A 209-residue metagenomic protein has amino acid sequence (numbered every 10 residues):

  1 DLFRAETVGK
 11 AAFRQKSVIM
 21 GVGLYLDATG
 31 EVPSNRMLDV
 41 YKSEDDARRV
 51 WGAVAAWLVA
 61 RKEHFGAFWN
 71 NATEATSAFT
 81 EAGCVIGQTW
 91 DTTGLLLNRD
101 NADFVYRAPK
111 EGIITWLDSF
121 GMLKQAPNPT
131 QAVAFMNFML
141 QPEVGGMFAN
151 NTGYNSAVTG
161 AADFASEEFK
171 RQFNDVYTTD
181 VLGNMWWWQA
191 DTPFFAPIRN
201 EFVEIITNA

Functional and structural regions predicted by a protein language model:
D1-A78: Extracytoplasmic ligand-binding site segments that recognize negatively charged/polar headgroups
G9, S17-G21, T92-L95, G112-I114 (+1 more regions): Solvent-exposed loop/turn segments at secondary-structure junctions within structured extracellular/periplasmic domains
W57-R61, D100-K124: Periplasmic-binding protein-like
A75-A78, G94, A132, G145: Short, hydrophobic alpha-helical packing/hinge segments within bilobed ligand-binding/sensory domains
A78-A82, M122: Hydrophobic residues within well-ordered alpha-helices
V85-D103: A ligand-binding cleft/hinge motif common to bilobed small-molecule-binding domains
I114, L123-G183: Mature extracytoplasmic/periplasmic domains
T179-A209: Conserved C-terminal helix/tail region of periplasmic/extracytoplasmic solute-binding proteins
